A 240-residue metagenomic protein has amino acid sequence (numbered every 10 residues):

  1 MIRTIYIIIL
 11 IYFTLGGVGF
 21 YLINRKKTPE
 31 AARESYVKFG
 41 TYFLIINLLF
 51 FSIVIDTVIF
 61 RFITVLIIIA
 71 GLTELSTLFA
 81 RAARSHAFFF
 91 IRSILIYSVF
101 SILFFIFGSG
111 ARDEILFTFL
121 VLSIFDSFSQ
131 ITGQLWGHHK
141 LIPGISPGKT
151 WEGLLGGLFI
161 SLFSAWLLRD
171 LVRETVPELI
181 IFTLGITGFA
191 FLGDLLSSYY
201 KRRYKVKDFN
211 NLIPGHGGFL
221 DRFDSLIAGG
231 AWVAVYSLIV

Functional and structural regions predicted by a protein language model:
M1-G185, F189: Membrane-embedded alpha-helical bundles of polytopic integral membrane proteins
A165-W166, W232-A234: A general structural signal for short secondary-structure boundary/capping elements
R203-L226: Interfacial loop-to-transmembrane junctions
A234-V240: Juxtamembrane boundary at the C-terminal end of a transmembrane helix
